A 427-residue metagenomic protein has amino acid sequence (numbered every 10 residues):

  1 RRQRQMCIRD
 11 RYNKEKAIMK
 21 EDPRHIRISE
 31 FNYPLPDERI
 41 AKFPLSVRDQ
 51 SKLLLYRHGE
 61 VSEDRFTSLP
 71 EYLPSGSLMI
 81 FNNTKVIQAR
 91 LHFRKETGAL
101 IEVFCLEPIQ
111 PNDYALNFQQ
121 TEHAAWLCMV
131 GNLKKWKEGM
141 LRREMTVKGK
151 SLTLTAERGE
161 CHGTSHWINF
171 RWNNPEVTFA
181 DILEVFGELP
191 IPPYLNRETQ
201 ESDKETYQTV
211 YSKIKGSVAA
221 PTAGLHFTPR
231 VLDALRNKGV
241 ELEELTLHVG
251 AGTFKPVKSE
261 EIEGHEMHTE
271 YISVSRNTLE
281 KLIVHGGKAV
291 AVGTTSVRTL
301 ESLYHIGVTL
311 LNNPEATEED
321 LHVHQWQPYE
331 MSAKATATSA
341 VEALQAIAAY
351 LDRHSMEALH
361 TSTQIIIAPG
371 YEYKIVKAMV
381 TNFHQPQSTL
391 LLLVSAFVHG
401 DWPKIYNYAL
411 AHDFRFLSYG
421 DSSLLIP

Functional and structural regions predicted by a protein language model:
R1-I8: Short, small-residue-biased leader/transition segments that mark boundaries at the very start of proteins
E15-P427: Surface-exposed, charge/polar-rich loops and edge strands
